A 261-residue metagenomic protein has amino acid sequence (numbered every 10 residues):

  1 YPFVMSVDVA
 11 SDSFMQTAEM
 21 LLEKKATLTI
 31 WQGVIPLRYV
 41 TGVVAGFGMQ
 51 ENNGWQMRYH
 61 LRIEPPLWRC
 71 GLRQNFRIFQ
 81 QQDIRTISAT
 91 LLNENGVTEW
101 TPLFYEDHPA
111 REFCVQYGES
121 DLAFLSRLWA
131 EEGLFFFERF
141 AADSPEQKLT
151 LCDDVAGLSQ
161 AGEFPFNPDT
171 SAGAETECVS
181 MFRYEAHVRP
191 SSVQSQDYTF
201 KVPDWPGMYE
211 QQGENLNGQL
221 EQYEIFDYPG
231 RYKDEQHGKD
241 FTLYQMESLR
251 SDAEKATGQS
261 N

Functional and structural regions predicted by a protein language model:
Y1-N261: Amphipathic alpha-helical and helix-coil boundary elements used as assembly and membrane-proximal scaffolds
